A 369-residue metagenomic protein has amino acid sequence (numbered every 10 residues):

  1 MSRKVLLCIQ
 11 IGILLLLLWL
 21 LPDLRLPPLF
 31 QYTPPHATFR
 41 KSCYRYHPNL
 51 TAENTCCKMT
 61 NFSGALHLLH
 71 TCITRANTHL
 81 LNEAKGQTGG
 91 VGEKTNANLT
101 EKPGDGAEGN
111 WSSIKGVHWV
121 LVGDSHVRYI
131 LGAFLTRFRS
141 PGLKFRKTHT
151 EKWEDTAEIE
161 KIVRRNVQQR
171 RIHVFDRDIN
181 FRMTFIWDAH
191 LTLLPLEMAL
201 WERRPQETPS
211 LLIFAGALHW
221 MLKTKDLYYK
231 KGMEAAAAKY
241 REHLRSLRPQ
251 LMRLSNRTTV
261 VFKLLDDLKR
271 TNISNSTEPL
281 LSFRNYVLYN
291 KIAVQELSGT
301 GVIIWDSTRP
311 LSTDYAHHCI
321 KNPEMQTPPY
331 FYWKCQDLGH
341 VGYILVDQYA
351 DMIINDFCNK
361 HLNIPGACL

Functional and structural regions predicted by a protein language model:
M1-L369: A compositional signature for long Ser/Thr(±Pro)-rich, low-complexity
